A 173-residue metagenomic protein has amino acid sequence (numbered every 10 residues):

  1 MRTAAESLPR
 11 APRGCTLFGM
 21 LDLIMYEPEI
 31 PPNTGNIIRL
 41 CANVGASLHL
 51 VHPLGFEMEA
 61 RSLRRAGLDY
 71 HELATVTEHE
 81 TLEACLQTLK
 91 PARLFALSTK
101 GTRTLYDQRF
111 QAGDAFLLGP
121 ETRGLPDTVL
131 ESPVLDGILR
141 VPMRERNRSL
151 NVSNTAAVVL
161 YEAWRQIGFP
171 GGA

Functional and structural regions predicted by a protein language model:
M1-A173: Post-transcriptional modification and biogenesis factors for structured RNAs of the translation apparatus
